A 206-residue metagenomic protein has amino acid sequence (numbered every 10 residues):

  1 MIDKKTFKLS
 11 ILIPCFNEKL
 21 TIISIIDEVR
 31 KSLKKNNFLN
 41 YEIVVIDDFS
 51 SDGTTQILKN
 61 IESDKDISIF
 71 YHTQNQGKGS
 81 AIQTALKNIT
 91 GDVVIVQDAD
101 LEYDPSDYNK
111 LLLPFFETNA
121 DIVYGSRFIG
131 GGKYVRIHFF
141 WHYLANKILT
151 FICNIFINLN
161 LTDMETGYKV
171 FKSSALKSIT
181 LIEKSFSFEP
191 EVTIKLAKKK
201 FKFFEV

Functional and structural regions predicted by a protein language model:
M1-K31: N-proximal low-complexity "stem/linker" segments adjacent to membrane-targeting elements
K8-S10, E42, E191: Cell-envelope/extracellular polymer assembly enzymes that use nucleotide-activated donors
I13, I26, R30, N37-F49 (+1 more regions): Short beta-strand/loop segment that forms part of the nucleotide-sugar
L20-S24, D52-N60: Acidic helix N-cap motif at the loop->helix transition within catalytic regions of sugar-transfer enzymes
L39-V44, T55-N88: Conserved donor nucleotide-binding strand/loop of the catalytic core
D47-Q56, L101: A conserved acidic beta->alpha catalytic loop
H72-N88, V93, P105-F186: Acceptor/aglycone-binding surface of glycosyltransferases and processive sugar-polymer synthases
